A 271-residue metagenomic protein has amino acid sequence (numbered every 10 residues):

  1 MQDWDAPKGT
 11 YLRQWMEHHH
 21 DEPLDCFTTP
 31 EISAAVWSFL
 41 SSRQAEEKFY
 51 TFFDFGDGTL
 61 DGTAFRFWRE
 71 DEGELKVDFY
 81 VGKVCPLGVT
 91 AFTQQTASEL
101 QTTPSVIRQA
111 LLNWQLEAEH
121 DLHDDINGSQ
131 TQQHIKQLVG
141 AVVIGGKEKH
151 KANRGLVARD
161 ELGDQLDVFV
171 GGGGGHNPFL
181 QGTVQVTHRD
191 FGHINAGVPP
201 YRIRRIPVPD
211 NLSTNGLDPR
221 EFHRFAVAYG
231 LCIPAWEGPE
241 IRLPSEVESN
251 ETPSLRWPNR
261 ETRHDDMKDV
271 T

Functional and structural regions predicted by a protein language model:
M1-T51, C232-T271: Nucleotide/phosphate-binding catalytic cleft detector across ATP-hydrolyzing and phosphate-transferring enzymes
Q2-H20, R43-Q44, E70-E72, K147-E161 (+1 more regions): Alpha-helix termini
H20-L24, V77-T90, P199-P209: Inter-blade linker and blade-boundary elements of WD-repeat/beta-propeller domains
T28, Q101-T271: Helical "lid/coupling" subdomains associated with nucleotide-phosphate turnover
A35-W37, G58-D61, R69-D71, G175-L180 (+1 more regions): Flexible loop/turn segments at secondary-structure boundaries
L40-D78, L231: Gly/Thr-rich phosphate-binding beta-strand-loop-beta motif of the actin/hexokinase/Hsp70
F55-G58, F65-W68, G82-V84, V89 (+1 more regions): An acidic- and aromatic-residue-enriched active-site/binding cleft used to recognize and process polar
R69-A118, D125: Short glycine-rich, Thr/Ser-proximal phosphate-binding strand/loop in the N-terminal lobe of ATP-dependent enzymes
